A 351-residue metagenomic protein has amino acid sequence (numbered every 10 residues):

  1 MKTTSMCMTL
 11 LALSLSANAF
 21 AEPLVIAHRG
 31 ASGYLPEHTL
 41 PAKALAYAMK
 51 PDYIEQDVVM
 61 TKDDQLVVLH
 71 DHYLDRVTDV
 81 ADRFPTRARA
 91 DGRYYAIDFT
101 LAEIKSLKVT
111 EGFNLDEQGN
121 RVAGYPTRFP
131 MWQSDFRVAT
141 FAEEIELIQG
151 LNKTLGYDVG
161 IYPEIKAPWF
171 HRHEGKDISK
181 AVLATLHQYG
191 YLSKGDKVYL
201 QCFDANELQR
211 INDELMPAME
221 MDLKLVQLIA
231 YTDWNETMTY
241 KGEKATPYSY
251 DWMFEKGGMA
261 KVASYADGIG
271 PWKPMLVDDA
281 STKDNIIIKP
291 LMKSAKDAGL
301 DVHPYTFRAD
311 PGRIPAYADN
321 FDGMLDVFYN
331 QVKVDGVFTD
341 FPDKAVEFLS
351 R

Functional and structural regions predicted by a protein language model:
M1-C7: Bacterial N-terminal signal peptides that target proteins for export
S14-A17: N-terminal signal peptide c-region/cleavage motif recognized by signal peptidases
F20-R351: Phosphate-group recognition and catalysis centered on beta-loop-alpha active-site segments
